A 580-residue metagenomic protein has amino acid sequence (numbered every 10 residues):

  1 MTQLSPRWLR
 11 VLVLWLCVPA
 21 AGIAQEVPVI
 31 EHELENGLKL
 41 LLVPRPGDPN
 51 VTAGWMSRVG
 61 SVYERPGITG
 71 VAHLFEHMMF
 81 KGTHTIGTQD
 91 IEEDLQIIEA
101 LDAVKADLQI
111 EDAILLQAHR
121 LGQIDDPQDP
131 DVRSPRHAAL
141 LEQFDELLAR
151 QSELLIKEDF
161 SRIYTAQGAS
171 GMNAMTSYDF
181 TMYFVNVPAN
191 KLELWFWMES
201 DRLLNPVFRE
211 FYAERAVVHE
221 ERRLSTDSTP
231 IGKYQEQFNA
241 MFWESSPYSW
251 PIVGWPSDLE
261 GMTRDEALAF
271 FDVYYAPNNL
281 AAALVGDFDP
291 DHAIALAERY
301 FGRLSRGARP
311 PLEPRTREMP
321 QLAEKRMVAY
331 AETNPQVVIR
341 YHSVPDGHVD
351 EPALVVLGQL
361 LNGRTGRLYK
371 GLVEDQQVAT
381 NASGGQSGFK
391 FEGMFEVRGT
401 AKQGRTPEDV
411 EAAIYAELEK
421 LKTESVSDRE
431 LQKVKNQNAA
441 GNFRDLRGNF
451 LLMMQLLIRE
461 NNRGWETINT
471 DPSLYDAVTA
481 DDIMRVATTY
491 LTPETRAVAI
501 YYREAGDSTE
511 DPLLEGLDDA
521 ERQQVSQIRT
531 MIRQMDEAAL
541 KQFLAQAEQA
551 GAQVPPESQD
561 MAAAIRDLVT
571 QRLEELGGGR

Functional and structural regions predicted by a protein language model:
M1-L12: Bacterial N-terminal signal peptides that target proteins for export
R10-A21: Bacterial N-terminal signal peptides
V43, D48-E64, G70-A72, T88-D201 (+6 more regions): M16 family metallopeptidases and their MPP-like homologs
T69-K81: Active-site recognition of the HExxH zinc-binding catalytic motif
R202, P206-E210, R223-D227, F242-Y248 (+4 more regions): An aromatic/glycine/proline-enriched structural segment found at the starts of mature extracellular/organellar domains
V525-G577: Alpha-helical, heptad-rich or low-complexity scaffold/stalk segments that mediate oligomerization or tethering
